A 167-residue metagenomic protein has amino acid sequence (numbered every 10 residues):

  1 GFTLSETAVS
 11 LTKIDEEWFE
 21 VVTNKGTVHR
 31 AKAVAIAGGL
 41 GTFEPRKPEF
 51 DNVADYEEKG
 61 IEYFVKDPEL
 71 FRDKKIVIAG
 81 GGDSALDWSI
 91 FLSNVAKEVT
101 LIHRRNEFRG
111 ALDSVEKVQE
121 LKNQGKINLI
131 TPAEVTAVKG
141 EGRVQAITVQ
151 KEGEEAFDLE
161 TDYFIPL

Functional and structural regions predicted by a protein language model:
T3-T23, V28-A31, N94-L167: A Rossmann-like FAD-binding core segment of flavoenzymes
T7, K25, A33-G41, A54 (+3 more regions): Short, flexible active-site-adjacent loop segments at beta-strand->alpha-helix junctions, enriched in small/polar
V34, G38-Y63, Q150-L167: Glycine-rich beta-alpha-beta "Rossmann" dinucleotide-binding loop(s) and their flanking helix/strand
I36-G39, F50-D55, K75-I78, H103-E107 (+2 more regions): Short linear motifs at secondary-structure transitions and domain/linker junctions
A37, F91, K117: Alpha-helical scaffold segments in soluble metabolic enzymes
R46-F50, S89-F91, D113: Short amphipathic alpha-helical segments
E57-A111, G153-F157: Rossmann-like dinucleotide/flavin-binding elements
